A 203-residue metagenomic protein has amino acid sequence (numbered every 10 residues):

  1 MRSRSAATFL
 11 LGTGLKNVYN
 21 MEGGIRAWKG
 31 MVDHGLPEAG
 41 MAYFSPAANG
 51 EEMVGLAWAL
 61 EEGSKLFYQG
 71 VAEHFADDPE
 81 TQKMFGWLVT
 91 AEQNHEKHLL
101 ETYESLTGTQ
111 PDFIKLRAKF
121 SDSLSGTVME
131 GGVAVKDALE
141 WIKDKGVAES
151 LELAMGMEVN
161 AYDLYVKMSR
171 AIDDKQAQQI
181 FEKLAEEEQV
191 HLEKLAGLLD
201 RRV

Functional and structural regions predicted by a protein language model:
M1-V203: Non-heme di-metal
